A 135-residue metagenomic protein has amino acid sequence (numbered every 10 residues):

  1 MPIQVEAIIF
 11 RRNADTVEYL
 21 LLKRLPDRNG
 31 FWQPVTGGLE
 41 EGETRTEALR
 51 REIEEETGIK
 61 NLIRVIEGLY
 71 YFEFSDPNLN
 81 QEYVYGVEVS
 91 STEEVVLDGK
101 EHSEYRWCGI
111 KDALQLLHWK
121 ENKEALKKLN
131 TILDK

Functional and structural regions predicted by a protein language model:
M1-Y19: Conserved N-terminal beta-strand and adjoining loop/helix that marks the start of the Nudix/MutT-like hydrolase domain
P2, Y70-V95, R106: Active-site-adjacent beta-strand/loop module that shapes the phosphate/pyrophosphate-binding cleft
I9-R11, K23, G86-E88: Short, well-ordered beta-strand micro-motif
T16-E55: Conserved Nudix-box catalytic region and its N-terminal flanking loop in Nudix hydrolases and closely related
L39, V89, H102: Hydrophobic pocket-lining residues within nucleotide cofactor-binding pockets
K60-L69: A short coil-to-beta-strand element that immediately follows conserved catalytic motifs
V84-G86, V96-L129: NUDIX/MutT-family hydrolases
